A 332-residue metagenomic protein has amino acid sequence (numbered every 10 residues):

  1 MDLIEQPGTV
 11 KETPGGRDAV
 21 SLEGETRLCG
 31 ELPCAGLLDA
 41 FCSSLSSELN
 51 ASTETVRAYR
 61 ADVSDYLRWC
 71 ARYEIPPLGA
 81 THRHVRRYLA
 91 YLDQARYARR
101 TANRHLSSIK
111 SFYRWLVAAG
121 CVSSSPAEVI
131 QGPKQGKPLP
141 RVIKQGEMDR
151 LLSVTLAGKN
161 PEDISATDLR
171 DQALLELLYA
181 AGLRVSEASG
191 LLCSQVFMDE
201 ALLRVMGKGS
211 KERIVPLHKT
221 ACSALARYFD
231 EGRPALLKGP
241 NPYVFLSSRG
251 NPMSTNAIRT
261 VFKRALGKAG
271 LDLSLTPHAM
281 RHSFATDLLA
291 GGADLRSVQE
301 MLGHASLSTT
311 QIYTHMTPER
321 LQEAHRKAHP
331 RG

Functional and structural regions predicted by a protein language model:
M1-G332: Conserved catalytic core of the tyrosine transesterase superfamily
